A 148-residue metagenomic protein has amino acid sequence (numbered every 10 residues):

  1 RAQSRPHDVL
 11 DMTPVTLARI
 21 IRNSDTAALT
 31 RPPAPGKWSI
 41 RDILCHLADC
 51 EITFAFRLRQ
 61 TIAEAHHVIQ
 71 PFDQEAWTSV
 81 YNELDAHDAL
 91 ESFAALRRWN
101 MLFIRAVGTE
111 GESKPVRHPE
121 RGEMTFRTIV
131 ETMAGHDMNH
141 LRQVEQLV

Functional and structural regions predicted by a protein language model:
R1-T26, A48-F56, Q60, E131-G135: Alpha-helical bundle segments that constitute or directly flank the non-heme di-iron/ferroxidase center
R5, D42, H46, D88: Conserved aromatic-histidine-acidic binding/catalytic patches
V9-R22, A76-K114, M133: Acidic/histidine-rich alpha-helical segments that form the ligand environment of transition-metal centers
T30-E75, A94, R98-M101, R105 (+1 more regions): Short, contiguous alpha-helical
